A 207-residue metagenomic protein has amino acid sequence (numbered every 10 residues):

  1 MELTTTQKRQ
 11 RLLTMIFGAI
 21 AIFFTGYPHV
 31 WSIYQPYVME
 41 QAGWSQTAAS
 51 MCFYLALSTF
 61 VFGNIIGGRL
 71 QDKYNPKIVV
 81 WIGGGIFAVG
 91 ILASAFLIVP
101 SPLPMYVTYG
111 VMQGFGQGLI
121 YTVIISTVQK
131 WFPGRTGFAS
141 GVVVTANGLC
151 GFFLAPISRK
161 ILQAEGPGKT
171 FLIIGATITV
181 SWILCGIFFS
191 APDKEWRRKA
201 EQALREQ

Functional and structural regions predicted by a protein language model:
M1-G26, F188-W196: Cytosolic juxtamembrane N-terminal segment immediately preceding the first transmembrane helix of multi-pass
H29, A56-I65, F152: Residue-level signature of mid-helix packing/kink "hotspots" within the transmembrane helices of 12-pass Major
V38, G110, Q117-F132, A139-S140: Intracellular juxtamembrane helix-capping segments at the cytosolic ends of symmetry-related transmembrane helices
G63-P76, L162: Helix-to-loop junctions at the C-terminal end of transmembrane segments in multipass secondary transporters
G85-V99: C-terminal ends and interior cores of transmembrane alpha-helices in multi-pass membrane transporters/permeases
G90, P102-L119: Hydrophobic core of transmembrane alpha-helices in multi-pass small-molecule transporters, especially MFS/SLC-type
N147-K199: Helix-loop-helix hairpin linking two adjacent transmembrane segments in secondary transporters
